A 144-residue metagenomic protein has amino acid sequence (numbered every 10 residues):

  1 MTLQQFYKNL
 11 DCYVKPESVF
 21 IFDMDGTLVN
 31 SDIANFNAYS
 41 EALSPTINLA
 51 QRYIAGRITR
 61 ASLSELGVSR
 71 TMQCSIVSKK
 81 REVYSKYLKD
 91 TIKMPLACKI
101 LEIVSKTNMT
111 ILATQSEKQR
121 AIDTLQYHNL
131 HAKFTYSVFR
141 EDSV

Functional and structural regions predicted by a protein language model:
M1-K8, C12-Y13, G56: Short, positively charged
Y7-L10, P16, S85-L112, I122: Short, acidic loop-to-helix structural element flanking the phosphoryl-transfer center in phosphate-processing enzymes
Y13-P95: N-terminal helical cap/lid subdomain that shapes the substrate entry/recognition surface in HAD-like hydrolases
V19, V77-R81, K99-E102, L130-T135: A short alpha-helix capping/helix-coil boundary motif
N30, A42-L43, Y84, L101 (+3 more regions): Generic helix-packing signal
Y39, L63, A97, A121-L125 (+1 more regions): Hydrophobic packing residues within well-ordered alpha-helices of enzyme cores
T46, T107-N108, H131-A132: Secondary-structure boundary/capping positions in well-ordered alpha/beta enzyme cores
I111, E117-V144: Substrate-recognition "cap/lid" segment bordering the active-site pocket of phosphatases
